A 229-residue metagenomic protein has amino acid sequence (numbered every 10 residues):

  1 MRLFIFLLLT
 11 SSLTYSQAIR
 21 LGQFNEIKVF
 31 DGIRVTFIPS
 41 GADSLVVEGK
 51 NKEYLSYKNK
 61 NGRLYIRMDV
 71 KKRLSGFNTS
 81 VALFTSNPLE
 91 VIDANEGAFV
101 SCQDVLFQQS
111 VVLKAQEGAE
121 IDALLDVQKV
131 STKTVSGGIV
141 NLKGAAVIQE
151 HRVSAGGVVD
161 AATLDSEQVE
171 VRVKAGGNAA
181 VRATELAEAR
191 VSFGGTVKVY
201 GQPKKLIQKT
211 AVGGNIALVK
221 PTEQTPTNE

Functional and structural regions predicted by a protein language model:
M1-L8, L13-E229: Intrinsically disordered, low-complexity terminal regions
